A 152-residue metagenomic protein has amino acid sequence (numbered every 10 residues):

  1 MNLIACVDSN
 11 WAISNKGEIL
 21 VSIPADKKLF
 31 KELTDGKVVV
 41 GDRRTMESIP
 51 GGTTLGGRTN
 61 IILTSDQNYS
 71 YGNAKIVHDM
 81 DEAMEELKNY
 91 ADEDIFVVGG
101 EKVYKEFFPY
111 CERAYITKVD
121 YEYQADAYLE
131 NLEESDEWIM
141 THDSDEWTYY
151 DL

Functional and structural regions predicted by a protein language model:
M1-L152: Enzymes that bind and transform nitrogen-containing heteroaromatic metabolites
